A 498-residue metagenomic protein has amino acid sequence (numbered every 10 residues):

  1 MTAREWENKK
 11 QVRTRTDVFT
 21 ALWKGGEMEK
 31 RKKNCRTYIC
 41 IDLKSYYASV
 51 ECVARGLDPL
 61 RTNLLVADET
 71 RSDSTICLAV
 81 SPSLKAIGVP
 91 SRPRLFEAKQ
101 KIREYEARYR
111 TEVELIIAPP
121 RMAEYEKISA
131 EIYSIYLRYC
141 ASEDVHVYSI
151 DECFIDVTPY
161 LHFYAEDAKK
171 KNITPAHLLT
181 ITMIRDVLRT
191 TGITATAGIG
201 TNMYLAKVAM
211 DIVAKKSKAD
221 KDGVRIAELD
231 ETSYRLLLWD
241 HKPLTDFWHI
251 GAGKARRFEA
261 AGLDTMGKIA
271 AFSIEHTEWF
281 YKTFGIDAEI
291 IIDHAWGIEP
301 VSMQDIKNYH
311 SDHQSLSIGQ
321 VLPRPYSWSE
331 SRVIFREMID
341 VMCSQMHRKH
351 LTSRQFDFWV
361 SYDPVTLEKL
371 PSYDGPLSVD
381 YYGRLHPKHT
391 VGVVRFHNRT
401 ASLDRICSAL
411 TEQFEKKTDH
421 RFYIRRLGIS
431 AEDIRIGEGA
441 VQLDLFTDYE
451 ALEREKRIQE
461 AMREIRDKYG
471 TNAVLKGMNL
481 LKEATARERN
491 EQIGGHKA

Functional and structural regions predicted by a protein language model:
T2, V18-F154, P159-L161, D293-A295: Residues that scaffold, gate, or flank divalent-cation-dependent active/transport sites
E7-R15, E27: Charged/polar low-complexity intrinsically disordered segments
R31, C40, D246, R256-R421: DNA-contacting surface of Y-family translesion DNA polymerases
V50, G383-A498: Acidic, metal-coordinating catalytic segment for phosphate/diphosphate chemistry, firing primarily on the Nudix
V147-E152, G200-M203, L351-Q355, F422-R426: Short Gly/Ser/Thr- and Asp/Glu-enriched loop/turn motifs at secondary-structure junctions
F154-I184, G262: Catalytic palm subdomain of template-directed nucleic-acid polymerases, centered on the conserved carboxylate motif
R185-K242: Long, highly charged, low-complexity intrinsically disordered interaction regions that mediate electrostatic DNA/RNA
